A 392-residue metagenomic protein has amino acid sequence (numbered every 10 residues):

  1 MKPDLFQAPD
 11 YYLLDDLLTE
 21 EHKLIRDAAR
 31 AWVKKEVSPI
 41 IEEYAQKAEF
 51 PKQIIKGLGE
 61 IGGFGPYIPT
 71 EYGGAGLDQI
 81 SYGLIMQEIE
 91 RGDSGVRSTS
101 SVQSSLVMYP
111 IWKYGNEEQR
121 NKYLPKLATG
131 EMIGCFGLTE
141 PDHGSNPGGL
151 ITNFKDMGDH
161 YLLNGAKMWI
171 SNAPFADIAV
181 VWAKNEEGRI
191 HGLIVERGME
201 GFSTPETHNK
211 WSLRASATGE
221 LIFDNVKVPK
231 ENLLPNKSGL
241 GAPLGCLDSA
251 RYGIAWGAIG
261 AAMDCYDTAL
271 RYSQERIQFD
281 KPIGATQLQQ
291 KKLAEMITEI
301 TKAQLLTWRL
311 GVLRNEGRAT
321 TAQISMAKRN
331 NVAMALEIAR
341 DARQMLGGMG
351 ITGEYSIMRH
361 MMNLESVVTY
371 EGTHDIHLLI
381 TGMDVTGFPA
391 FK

Functional and structural regions predicted by a protein language model:
M1-V102, Y114-Q119, K126-E131, N146-P147 (+3 more regions): Alpha-helical interface subdomain recognition
G62, M86-E90, A183-N185, V195-E200 (+1 more regions): Short Ser/Thr-interspersed hydrophobic loop/turn segments at strand-loop and sheet-helix junctions that line or gate
L77-D78, N146-G148, N172-A176, R214-S216 (+1 more regions): Short glycine/proline-enriched turns and hinge-like loops at secondary-structure junctions
L127, D142-S145, W169-N172, K184 (+1 more regions): Short Gly/Pro-enriched turn/cap motifs at secondary-structure boundaries
G130-L138: A short, Trp-centered hydrophobic/proline-enriched beta-strand micro-motif
G149, G198-P229: Flexible, small-/acidic-enriched active-site or ligand-binding loops
D159-H160, N164-T204: A short core secondary-structure module
G219-G245: A short, charged helix-loop
